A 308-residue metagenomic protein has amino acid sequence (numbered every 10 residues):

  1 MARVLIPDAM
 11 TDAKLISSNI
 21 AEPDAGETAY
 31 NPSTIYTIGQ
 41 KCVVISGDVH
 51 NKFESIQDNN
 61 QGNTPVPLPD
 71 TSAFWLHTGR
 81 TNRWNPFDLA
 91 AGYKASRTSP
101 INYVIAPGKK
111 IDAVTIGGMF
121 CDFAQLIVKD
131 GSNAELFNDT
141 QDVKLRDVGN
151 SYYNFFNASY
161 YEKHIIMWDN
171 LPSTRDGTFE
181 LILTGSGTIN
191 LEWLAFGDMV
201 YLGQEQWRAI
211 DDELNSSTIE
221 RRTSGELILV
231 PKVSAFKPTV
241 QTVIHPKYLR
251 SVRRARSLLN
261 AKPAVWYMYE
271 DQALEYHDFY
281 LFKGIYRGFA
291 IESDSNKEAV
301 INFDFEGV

Functional and structural regions predicted by a protein language model:
M1-G92: Tryptophan-rich substrate-binding surfaces of secreted polymer-degrading and adhesive proteins
M1-L15, G79-A95, P100, V104-V308: Extracellular/virion structural assembly segments
